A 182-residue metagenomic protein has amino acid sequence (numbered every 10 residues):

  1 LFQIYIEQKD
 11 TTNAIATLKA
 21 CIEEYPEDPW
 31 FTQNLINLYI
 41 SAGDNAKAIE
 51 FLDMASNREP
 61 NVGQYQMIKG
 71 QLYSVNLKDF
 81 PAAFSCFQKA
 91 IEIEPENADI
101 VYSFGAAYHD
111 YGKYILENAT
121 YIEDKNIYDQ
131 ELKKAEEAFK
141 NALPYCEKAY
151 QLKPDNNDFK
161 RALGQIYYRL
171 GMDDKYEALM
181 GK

Functional and structural regions predicted by a protein language model:
L1-Q3, N34, I68, S103 (+3 more regions): Canonical tetratricopeptide repeat
Y5, Y39, Y73, Y108 (+2 more regions): Residue at a conserved register position within TPR or TPR-like alpha-solenoid repeats
A20-C21, M54-A55, K89-A90, A149: Canonical positions in the second alpha-helix
P26-E27, P60-N61, P95, P154: Short coil turns that delineate tetratricopeptide repeat
D110-Y145: Short coil/linker segments at helix-helix boundaries
